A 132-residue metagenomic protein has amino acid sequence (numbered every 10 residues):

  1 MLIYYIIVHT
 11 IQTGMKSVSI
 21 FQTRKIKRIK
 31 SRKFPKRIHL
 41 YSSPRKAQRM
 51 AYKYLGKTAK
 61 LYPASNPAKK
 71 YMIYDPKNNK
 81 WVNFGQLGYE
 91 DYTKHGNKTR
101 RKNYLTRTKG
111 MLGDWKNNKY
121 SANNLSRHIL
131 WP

Functional and structural regions predicted by a protein language model:
L2-P132: Arg/Lys-rich, low-complexity, intrinsically disordered basic segments
